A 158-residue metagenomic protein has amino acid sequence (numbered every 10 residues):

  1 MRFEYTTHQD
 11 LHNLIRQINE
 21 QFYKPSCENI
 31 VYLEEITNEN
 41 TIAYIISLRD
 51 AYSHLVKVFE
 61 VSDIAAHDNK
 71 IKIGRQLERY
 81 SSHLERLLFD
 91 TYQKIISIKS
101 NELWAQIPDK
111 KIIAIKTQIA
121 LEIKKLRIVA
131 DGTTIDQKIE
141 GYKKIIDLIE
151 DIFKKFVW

Functional and structural regions predicted by a protein language model:
M1-I107: N-terminal extramembrane/targeting module of integral membrane proteins
P108-W158: Membrane-proximal, non-transmembrane alpha-helical segments
